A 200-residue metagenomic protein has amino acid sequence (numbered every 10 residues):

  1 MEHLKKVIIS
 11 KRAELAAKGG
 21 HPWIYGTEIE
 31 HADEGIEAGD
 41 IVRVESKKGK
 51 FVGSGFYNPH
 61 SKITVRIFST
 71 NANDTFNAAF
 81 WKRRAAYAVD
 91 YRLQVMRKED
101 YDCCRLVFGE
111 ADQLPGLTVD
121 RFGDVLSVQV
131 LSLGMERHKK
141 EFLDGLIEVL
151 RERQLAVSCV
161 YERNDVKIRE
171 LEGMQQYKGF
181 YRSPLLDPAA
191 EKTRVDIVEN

Functional and structural regions predicted by a protein language model:
M1-G123, E152, K192: Non-catalytic accessory regions of SAM-dependent methyltransferases
I41-V42, V125-L126, S158-V160: Structural motif
N77, E136-K140: Short, conserved charged micro-motifs
K82-A85, V89, K139, L143 (+1 more regions): A generic alpha-helix structural signal
G109-L114, T118-D120, K140-N200: Non-catalytic substrate-recognition/targeting regions of SAM-dependent transferases
G123-R137: A short interface-forming secondary-structure element
